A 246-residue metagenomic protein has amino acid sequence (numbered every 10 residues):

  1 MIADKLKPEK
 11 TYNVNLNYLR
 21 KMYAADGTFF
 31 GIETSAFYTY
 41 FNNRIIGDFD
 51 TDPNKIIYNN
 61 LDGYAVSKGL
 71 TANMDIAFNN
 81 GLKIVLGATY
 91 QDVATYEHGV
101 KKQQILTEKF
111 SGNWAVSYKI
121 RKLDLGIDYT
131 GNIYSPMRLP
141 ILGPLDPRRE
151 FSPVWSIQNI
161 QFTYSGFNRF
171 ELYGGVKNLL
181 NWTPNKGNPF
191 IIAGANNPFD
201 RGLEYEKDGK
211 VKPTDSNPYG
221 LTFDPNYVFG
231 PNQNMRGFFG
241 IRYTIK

Functional and structural regions predicted by a protein language model:
M1-E33, Y38-Y40, D52-A77, Q104-F110 (+3 more regions): Outer-membrane beta-barrel signature, preferentially recognizing the C-terminal barrel domain of Gram-negative
Y18-R20, A36, A88, Y164 (+2 more regions): Hydrophobic beta-strand positions in extracellular immunoglobulin-like domains
A25-F29, N79-G81, K109, I120-D124 (+3 more regions): Strand-connecting loop/turn motifs
G31-N42, D50, Y58-I141, R242-T244: Gram-negative outer-membrane beta-barrel transporters
N42, I46, W182-N185: Active-site-proximal flexible loops/turns
G47-T51, P189-I191: Short, flexible, mixed-charge acidic loops at enzyme active sites
V93-T95, L106-F167, L180-N181, N185-P198: C-terminal beta-barrel architecture of Gram-negative outer-membrane proteins
I133-P140, Y164-K246: C-terminal beta-signal and adjacent terminal beta-strands/loops of Gram-negative outer-membrane beta-barrel proteins
